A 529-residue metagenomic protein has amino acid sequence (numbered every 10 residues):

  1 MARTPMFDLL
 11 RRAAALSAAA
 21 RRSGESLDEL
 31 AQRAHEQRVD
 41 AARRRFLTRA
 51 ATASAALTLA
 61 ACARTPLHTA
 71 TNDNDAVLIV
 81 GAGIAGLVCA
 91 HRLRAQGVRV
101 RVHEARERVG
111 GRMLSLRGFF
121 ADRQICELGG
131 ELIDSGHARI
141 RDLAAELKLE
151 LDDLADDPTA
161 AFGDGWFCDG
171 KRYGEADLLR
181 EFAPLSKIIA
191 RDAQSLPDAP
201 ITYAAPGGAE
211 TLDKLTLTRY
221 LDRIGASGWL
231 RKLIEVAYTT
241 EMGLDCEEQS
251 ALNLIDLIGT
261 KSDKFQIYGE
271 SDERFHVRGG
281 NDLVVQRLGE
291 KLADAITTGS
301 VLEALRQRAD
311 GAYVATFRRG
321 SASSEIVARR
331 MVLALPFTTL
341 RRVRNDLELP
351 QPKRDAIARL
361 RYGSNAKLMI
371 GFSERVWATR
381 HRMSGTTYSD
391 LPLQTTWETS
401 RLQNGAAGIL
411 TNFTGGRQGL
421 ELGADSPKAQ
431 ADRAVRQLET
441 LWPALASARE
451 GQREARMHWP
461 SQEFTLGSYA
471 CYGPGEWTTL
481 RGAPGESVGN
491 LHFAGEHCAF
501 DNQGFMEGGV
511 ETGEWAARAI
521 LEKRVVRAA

Functional and structural regions predicted by a protein language model:
M1-A42: N-terminal secretory signal peptides
V39, R44-P66: N-terminal export signals
A76-R101: N-terminal Rossmann-like FAD-binding beta1-loop-alpha1 element of flavoenzymes
R94-L116: Glycine-rich FAD pyrophosphate-binding loop
R139-D153, T159-F167, R172, L179-R180 (+1 more regions): Rossmann-like flavin
I201-A304, R308-G311, A315, R319 (+5 more regions): Active-site/ligand-binding neighborhood in enzyme catalytic cores
I326-T338: Short hydrophobic core segments
T338-Y469: C-terminal segments that line or cap access tunnels to active or ligand-binding sites in enzymes and enzyme-associated
